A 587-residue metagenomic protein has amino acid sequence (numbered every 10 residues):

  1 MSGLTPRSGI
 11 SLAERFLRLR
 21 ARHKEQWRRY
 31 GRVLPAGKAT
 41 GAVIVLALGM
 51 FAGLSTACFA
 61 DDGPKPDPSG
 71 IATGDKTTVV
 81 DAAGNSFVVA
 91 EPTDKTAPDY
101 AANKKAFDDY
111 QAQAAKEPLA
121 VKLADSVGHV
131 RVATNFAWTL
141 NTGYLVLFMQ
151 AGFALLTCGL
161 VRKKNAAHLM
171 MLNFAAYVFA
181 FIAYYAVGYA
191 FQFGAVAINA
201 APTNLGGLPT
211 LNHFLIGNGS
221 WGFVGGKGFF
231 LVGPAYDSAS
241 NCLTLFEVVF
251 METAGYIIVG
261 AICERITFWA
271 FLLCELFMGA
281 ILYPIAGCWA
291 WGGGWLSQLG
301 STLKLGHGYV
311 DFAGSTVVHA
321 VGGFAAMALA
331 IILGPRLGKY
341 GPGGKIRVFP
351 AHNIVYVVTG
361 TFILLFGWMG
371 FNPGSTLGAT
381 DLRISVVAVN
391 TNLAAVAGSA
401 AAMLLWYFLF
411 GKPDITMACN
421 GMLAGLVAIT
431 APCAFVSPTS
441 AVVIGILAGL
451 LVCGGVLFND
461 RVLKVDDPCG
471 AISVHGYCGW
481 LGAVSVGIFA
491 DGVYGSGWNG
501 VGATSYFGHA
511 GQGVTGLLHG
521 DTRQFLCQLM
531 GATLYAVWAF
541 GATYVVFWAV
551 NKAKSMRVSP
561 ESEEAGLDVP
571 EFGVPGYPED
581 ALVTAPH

Functional and structural regions predicted by a protein language model:
M1, A36, L46-L48, A57 (+3 more regions): Compositionally biased, intrinsically disordered low-complexity segments
M1, R7-I10, L54, N85 (+1 more regions): Intrinsically disordered, low-complexity segments enriched in Ser/Pro/Gly/Ala and basic residues
S2-R22: Short, Lys/Arg-rich, polar N-terminal cytosolic tail immediately upstream of the first transmembrane signal-anchor
L12, W27, Y100-N103: Short amphipathic alpha-helical segments that mediate assembly, nucleic-acid/protein binding, or membrane association
L19-L34: Short, Lys/Arg-rich N-terminal segment immediately upstream of the first membrane anchor
L34-A42: Single-pass alpha-helical transmembrane signal-anchor segments in small membrane proteins across taxa
A42, L46-P66: Signal peptide processing junction and immediate N-terminal pro/mature segment of secreted/exported proteins
D61-H587: Glycine- and aromatic-enriched membrane alpha-helices
